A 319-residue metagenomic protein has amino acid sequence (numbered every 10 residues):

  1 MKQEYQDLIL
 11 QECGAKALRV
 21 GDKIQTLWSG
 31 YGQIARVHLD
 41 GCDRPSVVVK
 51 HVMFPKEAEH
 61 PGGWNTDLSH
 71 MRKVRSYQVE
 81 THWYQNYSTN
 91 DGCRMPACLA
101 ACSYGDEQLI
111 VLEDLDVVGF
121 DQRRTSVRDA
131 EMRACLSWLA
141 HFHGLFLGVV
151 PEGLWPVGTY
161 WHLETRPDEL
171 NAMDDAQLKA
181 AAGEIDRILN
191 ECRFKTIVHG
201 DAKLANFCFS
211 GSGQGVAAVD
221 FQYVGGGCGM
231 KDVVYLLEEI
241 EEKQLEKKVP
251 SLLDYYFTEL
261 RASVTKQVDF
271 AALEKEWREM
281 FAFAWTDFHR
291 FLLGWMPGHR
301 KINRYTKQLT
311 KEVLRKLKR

Functional and structural regions predicted by a protein language model:
M1-D106, S210-V216: Conserved NTP-binding catalytic cores of kinases and kinase-like/nucleotidyltransferase enzymes across multiple kinase
M1-W28, D40-R44, A271-K275, E279-R319: Regulatory N- and C-terminal appendages and interdomain linkers associated with kinase/kinase-like NTP transferase
W28, G32-G41, V48, I185-K231: Active-site acidic catalytic loop and adjacent metal/ATP-binding pocket of ATP-dependent phosphoryl transfer enzymes
K56-P61, G119-D121, G227: Short acidic/His/Gly/Ser-rich catalytic and metal-binding motifs that mark active-site loops of diverse hydrolases
S69, H82, G226-T265, F283-R304: Active-site activation/catalytic loop segments of kinase-like enzymes and analogous catalytic loops in related
A101-C102, V149-Y160, K266-L273: Short, glycine/acidic-rich hinge or "gate" loops at secondary-structure transitions that mediate conformational
E107-V118: Conserved short submotifs of the Hanks-type protein kinase catalytic core that shape the nucleotide-binding pocket
V118-H199, C208-G211, K311, R315-K316: ATP-dependent phospho-/nucleotidyl transfer catalytic cores
